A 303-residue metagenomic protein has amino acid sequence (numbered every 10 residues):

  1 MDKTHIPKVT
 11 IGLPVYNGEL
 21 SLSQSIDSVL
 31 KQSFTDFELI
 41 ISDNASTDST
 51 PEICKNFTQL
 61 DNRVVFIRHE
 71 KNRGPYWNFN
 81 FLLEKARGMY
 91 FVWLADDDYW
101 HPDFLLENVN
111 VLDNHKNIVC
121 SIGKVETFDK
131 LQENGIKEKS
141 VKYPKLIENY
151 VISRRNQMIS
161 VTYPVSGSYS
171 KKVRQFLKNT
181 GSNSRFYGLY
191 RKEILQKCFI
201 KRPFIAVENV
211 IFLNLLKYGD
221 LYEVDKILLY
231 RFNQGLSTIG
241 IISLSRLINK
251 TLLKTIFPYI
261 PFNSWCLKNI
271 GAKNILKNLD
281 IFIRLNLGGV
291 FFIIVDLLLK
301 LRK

Functional and structural regions predicted by a protein language model:
D2-I241: Nucleotide-sugar donor-binding/catalytic module of glycosyltransferases that assemble extracellular/cell-envelope
L244-K303: Non-catalytic, C-terminal membrane-associated alpha-helical segments of glycosyltransferases
